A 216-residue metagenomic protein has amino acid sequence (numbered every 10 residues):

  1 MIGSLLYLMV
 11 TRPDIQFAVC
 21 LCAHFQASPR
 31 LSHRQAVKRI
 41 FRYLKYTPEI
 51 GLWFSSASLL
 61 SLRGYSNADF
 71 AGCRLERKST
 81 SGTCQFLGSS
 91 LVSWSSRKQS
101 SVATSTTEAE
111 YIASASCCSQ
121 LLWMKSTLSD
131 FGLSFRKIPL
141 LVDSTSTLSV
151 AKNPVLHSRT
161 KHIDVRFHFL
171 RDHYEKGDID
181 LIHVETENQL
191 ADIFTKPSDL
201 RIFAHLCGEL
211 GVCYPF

Functional and structural regions predicted by a protein language model:
M1-G51, E185, T195: C-terminal reverse transcriptase regions that engage the nucleic-acid substrate
S4, L62-R74: Two-metal-ion RNase H-like nuclease active-site motif
R12, N67, D143: Short, conserved phosphate/pyrophosphate- and ester-handling motifs at nucleotide-, phospho-/glycolipid
A18, W53-S55, L141, I182: Solvent-exposed beta-strand sheet faces enriched in polar/charged residues
R42-S66, L133: Structured nucleic-acid-interacting core domains from mobile-element enzymes and related host factors, especially RNase
L60-S61, S79, L91, R97-F216: RNase H-like nuclease module associated with reverse transcription
L75-S81: Short, flexible loop/turn motifs enriched in small residues
